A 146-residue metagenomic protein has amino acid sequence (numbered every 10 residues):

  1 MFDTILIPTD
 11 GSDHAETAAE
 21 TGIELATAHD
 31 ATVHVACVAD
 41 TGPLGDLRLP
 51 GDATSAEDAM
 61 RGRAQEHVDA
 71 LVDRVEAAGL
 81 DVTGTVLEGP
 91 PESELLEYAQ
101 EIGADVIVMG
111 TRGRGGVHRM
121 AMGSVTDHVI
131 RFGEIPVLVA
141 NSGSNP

Functional and structural regions predicted by a protein language model:
M1-T17, F132-P146: Intrinsically disordered or low-complexity boundary/linker segments at protein termini and domain junctions
D3-R48: Small/aliphatic-rich secondary-structure junction motif
T21, A59-L71, E94: Short, solvent-exposed amphipathic alpha-helices that sit in or adjacent to ligand/effector-binding or catalytic
A36, T83-L87, L138: General small-molecule cofactor/ligand-binding pocket signal
A39-E66: Acidic, proline/glycine-rich short linear motifs
D73-I107, F132, S144-P146: Structural beta-alpha unit
E101-P146: Gly/Ser-rich helix-loop-strand patches that form or flank binding pockets for ribonucleotide-derived cofactors
